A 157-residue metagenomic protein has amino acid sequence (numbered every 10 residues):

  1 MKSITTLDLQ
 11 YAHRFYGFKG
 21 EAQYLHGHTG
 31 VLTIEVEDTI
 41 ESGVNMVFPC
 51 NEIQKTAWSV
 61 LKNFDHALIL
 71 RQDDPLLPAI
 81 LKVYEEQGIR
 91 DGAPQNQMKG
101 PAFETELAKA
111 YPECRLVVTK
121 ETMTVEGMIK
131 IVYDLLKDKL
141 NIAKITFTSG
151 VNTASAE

Functional and structural regions predicted by a protein language model:
M1-E157: Charge-rich, low-complexity N-terminal segments
